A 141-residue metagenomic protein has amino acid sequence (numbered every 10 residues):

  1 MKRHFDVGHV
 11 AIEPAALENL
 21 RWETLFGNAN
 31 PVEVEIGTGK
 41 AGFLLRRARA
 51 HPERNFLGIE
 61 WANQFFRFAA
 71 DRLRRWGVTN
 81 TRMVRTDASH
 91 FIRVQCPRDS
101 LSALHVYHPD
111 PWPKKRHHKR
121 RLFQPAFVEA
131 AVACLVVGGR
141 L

Functional and structural regions predicted by a protein language model:
M1-V34, G42-H51: S-adenosyl-L-methionine
P31-R93: SAM cofactor-binding core of SAM-dependent methyltransferases, primarily the Rossmann-like beta-alpha-beta module
A50, R75, L101, R121-Q124: Glycine-rich, phosphate-binding/catalytic loops in enzymes
R93-A103: A short acidic, Gly/Pro-enriched loop at the edge of an enzyme's catalytic core that lines a small-molecule cofactor
L101-R121: A short SAM/SAH-binding and catalytic strip from SAM-dependent methyltransferases
F123-V137: A short glycine-rich, Lys/Arg-flanked "PGG" loop and its adjoining helix->strand segment in the class I
